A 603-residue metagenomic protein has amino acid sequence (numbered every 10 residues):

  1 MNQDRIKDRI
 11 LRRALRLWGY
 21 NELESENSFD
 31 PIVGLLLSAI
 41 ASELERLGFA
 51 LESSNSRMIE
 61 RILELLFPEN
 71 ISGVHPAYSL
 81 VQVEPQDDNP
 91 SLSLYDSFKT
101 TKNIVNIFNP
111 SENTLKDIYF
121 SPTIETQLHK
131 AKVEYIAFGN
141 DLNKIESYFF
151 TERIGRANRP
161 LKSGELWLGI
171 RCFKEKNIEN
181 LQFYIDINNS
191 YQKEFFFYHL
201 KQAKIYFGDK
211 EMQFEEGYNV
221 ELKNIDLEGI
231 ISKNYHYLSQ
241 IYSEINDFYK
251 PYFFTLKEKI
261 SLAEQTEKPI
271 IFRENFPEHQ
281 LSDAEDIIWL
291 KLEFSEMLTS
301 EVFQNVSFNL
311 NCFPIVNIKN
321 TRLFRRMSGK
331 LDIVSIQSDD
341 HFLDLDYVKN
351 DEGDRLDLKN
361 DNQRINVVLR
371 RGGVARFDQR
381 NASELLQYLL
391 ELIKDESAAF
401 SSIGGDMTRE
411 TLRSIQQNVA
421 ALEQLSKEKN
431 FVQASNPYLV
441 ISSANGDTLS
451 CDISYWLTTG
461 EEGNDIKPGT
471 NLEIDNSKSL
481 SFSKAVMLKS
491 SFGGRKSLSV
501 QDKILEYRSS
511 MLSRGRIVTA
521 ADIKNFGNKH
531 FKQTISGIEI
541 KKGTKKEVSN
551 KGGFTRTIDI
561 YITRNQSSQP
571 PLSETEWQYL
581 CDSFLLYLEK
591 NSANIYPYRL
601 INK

Functional and structural regions predicted by a protein language model:
M1-K603: Intrinsically disordered, low-complexity, polar/charged repeat-rich segments
